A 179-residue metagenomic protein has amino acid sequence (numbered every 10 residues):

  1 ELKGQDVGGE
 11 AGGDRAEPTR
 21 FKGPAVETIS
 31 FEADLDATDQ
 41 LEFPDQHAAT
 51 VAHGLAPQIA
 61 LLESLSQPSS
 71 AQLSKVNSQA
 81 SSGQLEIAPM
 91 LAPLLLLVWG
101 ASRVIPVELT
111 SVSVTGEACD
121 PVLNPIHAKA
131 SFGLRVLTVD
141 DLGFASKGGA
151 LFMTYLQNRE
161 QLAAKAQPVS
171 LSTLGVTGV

Functional and structural regions predicted by a protein language model:
E1-V179: Acidic, Ser/Thr- and Gly-enriched intrinsically disordered low-complexity segments
